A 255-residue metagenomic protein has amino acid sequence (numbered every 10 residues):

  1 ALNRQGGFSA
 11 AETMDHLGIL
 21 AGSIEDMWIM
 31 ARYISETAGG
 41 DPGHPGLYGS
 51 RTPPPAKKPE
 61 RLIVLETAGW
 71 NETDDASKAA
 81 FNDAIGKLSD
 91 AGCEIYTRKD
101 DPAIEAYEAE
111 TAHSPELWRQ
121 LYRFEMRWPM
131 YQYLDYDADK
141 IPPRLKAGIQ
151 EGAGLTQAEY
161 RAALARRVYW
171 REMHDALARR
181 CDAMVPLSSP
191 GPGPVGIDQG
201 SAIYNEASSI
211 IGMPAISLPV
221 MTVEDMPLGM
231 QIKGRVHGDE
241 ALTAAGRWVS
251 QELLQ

Functional and structural regions predicted by a protein language model:
A1-D83, L254-Q255: A short helix-breaking turn/cap at a secondary-structure junction
D15-G22, Q150-L155, I232-K233: Short, well-ordered beta-strand elements within core beta-sheets of diverse protein domains
I19-E25, R32-G40, G86-E94, D135 (+4 more regions): Generic secondary-structure signature for well-ordered alpha-helical cores
A76-K99, Y131-Y136, Y160-C181: Acyltransferase
C93-S114, I149-Q150, V220-T222, P227: Short connector loops at secondary-structure junctions
E108-P129: Charged, often glycine-rich, active-site loop that binds/positions anionic groups
P142-Q150: Structural motif of enzymes handling amino- and sulfur-group chemistry
R144, L155-Q255: Glycine-rich, small-residue loops and helix-cap segments that act as flexible hinges at active-site edges
